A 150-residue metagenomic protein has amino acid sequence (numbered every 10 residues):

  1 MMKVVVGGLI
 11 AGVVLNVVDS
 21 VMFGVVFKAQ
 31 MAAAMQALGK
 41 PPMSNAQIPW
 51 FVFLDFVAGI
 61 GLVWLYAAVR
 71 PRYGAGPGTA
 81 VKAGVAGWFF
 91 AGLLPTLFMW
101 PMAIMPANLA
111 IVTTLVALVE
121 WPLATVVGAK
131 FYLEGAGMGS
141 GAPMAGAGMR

Functional and structural regions predicted by a protein language model:
M1-R150: Juxtamembrane/disordered regions of integral membrane proteins
